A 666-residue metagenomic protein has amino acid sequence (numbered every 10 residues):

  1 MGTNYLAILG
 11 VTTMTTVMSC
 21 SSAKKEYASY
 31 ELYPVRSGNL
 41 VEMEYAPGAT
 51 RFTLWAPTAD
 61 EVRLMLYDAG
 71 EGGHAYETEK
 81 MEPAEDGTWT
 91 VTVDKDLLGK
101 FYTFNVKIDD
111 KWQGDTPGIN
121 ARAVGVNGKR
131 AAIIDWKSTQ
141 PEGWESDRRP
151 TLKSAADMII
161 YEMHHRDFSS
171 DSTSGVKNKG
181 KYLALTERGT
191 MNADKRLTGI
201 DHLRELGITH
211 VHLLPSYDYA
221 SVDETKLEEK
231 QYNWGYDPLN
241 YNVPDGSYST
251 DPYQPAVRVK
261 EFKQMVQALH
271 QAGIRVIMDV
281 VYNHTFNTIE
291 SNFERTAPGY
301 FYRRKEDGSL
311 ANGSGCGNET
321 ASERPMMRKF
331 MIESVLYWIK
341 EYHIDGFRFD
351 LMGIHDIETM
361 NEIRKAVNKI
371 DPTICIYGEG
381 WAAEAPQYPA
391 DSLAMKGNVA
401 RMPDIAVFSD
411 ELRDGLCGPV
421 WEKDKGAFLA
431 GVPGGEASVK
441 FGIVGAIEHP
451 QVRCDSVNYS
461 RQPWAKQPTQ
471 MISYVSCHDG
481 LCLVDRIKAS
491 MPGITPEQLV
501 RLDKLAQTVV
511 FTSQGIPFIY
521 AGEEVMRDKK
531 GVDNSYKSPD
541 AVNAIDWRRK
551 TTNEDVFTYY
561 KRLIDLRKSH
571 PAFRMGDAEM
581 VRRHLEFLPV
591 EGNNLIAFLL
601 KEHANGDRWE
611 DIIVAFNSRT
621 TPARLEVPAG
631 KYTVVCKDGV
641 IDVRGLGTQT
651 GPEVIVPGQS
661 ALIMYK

Functional and structural regions predicted by a protein language model:
V17-S19: C-terminal motif of bacterial Sec signal peptides marking the signal peptidase cleavage site
K24-P47, P83-E187: The feature marks proteins involved in alpha-glucan
A46-T53, P57-D60, E586-V627: Carbohydrate-binding surface patches
L54, F104, M163, L213 (+9 more regions): Conserved, mostly hydrophobic/aromatic
A56, G99-Y102, L646-K666: C-terminal beta-strand-rich structural cap/linker in extracellular carbohydrate-active enzymes
N127, A131-I134, R364-K365, K369 (+7 more regions): Conserved alpha/beta catalytic core and glycan-binding cleft of carbohydrate-active enzymes
R166-Y342, M352-D371, C375, P386-Q387: Substrate-binding/active-site clefts of carbohydrate-active enzymes
T551-M580: Catalytic cores of secreted or luminal carbohydrate-active enzymes
